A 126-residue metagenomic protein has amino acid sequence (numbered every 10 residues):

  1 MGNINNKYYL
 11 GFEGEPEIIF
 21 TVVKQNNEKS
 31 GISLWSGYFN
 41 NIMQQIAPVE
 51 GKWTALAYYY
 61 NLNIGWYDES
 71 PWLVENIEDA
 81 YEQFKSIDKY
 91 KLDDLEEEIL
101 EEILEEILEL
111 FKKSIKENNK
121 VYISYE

Functional and structural regions predicted by a protein language model:
M1-E109, K113-E117, Y122-E126: Acidic (Asp/Glu-rich) sequence patches and key acidic residues that form negatively charged surfaces used
